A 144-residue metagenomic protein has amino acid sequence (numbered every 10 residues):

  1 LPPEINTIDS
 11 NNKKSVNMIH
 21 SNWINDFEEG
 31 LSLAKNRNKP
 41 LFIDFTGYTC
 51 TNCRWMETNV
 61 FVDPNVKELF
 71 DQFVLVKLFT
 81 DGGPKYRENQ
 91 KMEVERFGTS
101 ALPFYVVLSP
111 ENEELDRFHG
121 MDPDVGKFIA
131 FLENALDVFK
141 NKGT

Functional and structural regions predicted by a protein language model:
L1-I43, G47-V74, L78-T144: Proteins that catalyze or organize thiol-disulfide redox chemistry and the adjacent proteostasis machinery handling
